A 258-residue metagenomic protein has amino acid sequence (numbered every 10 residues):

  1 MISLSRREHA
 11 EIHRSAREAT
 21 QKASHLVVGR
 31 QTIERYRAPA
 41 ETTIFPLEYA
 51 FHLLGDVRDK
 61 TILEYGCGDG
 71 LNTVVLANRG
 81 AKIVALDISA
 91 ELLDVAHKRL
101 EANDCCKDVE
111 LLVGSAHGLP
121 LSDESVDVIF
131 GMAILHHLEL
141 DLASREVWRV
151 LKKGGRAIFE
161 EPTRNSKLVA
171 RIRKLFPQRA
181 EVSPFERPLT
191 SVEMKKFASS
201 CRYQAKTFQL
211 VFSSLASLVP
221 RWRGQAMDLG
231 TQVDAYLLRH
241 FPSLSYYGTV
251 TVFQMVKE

Functional and structural regions predicted by a protein language model:
M1-V57: Conserved class I S-adenosyl-L-methionine
K60-G68: Conserved class I S-adenosyl-L-methionine
D69-G118: Class I SAM-dependent methyltransferase SAM/SAH-binding core
F130: A conserved beta-strand element that flanks and buttresses the S-adenosyl-L-methionine
L142-R156: A short glycine-rich, Lys/Arg-flanked "PGG" loop and its adjoining helix->strand segment in the class I
I158-E181: Conserved class I S-adenosyl-L-methionine
E186-R202: Short alpha-helix
T207-E258: A C-terminal cap/extension of S-adenosyl-L-methionine-dependent methyltransferases that defines the acceptor-substrate
